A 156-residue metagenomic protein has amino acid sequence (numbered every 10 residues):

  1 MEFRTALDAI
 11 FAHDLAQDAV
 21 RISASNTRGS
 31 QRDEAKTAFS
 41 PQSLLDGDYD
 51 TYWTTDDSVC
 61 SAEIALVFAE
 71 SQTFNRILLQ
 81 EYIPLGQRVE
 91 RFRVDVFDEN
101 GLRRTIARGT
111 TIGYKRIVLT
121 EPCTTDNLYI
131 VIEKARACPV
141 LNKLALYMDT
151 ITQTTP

Functional and structural regions predicted by a protein language model:
M1-E70, F74, Y82-R88, Y147-P156: Disordered, acidic Ser/Thr/Pro-rich linker "stalks" and the adjacent N-terminal cap of the next globular domain
D57-A62, Q72, I83-T152, P156: Trp- and acidic/polar-enriched beta-sheet ligand-binding modules for extracellular glycan and matrix recognition
